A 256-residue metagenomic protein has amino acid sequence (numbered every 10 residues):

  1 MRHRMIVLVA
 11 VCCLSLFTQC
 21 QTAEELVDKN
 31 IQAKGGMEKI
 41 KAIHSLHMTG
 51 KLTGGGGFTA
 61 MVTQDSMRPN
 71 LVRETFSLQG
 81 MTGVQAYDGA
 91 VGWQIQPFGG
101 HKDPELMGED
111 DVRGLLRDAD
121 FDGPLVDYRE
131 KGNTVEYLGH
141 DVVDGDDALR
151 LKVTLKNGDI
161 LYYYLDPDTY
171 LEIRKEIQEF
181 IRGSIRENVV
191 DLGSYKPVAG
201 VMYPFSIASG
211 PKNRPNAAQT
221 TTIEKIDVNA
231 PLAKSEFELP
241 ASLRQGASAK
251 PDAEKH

Functional and structural regions predicted by a protein language model:
M1-V7: Bacterial N-terminal signal peptides that target proteins for export
V7-L16: Bacterial N-terminal signal peptides
C20-V27, I31-Q32, K39, V91-D159 (+4 more regions): Flexible, processing/modification-adjacent segments and terminal tails in exported/periplasmic/extracellular proteins
E24-G100, G132-G139: N-terminal mature ectodomain segment of secretory-pathway/periplasmic proteins
L52-G57, D118, I177, A218 (+2 more regions): Alpha-helix boundary/capping detector
M61-D65, Q85-G89, D103-D111, L165 (+2 more regions): Short amphipathic beta-strand/extended segments with alternating polar/hydrophobic composition
M81, D144-L239: Gly/Pro-enriched, hydrophobic low-complexity segments that function as extracytoplasmic propeptides/linkers
